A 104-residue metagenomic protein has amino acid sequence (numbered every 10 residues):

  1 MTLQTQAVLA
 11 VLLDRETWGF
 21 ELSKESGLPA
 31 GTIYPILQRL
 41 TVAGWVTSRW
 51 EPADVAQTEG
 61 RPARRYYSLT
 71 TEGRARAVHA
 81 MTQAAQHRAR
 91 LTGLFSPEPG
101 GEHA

Functional and structural regions predicted by a protein language model:
M1-Y34, Q38, A56: N-terminal helix-turn-helix DNA-binding core of bacterial DNA-binding proteins
T2, L69-T70: Residue-level signal for threonine
E25, Y67-L69: Short beta-strand element of the conserved SAM-dependent methyltransferase core
A43-G60, S68: Beta-hairpin "wing" of winged helix-turn-helix
A63: Exposed loop/turn and edge beta-strand positions of beta-sandwich/beta-sheet ligand-binding modules
E72-A104: Amphipathic alpha-helical dimerization/coiled-coil segments that flank or bridge DNA-binding/regulatory modules
